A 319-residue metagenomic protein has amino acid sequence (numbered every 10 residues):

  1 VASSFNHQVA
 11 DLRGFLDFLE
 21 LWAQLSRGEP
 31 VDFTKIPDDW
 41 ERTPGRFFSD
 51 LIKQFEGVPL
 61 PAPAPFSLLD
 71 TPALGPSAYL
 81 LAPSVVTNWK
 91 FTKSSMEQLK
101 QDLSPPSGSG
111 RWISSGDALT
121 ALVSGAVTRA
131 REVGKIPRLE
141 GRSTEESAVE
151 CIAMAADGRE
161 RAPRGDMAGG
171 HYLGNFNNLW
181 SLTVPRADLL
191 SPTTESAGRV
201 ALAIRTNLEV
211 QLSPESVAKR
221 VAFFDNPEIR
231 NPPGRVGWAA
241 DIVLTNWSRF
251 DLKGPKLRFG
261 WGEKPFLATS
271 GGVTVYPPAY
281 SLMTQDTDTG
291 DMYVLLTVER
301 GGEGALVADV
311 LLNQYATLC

Functional and structural regions predicted by a protein language model:
V1-A2, V243: Conserved, well-structured core segments
A2, V9-S114, G302, A316-C319: Non-catalytic, low-complexity flexible loops and terminal extensions
A2-S4, L295: Beta-strand residues in well-ordered beta-sheet regions across diverse protein folds
S4, A73, A78-L81, R186 (+2 more regions): Generic, low-specificity signal for short hydrophobic/alpha-helical stretches with a mild N-terminal bias, encompassing
N88, S95-C319: Acyl-CoA-dependent O-acyltransferases
